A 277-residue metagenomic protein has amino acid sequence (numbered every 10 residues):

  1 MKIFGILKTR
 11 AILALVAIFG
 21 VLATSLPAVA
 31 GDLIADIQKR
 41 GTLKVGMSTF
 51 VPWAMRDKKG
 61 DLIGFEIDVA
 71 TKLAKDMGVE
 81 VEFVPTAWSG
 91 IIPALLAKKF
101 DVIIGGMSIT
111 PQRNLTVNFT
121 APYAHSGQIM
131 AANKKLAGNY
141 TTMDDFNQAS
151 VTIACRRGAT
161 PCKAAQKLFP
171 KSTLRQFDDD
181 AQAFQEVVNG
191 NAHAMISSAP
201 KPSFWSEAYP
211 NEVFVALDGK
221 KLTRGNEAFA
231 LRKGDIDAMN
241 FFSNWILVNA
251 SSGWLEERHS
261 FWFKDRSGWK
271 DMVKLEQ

Functional and structural regions predicted by a protein language model:
G31-G106, L115: Extracytoplasmic small-molecule ligand-binding "clamshell" domains of the periplasmic binding protein/Venus flytrap
M47, F65-E66, N118-A132, Q148 (+3 more regions): Short Pro/Gly-enriched coil loops immediately N-terminal to beta-strands
M55-K59, A70-V79, T142-N147, P161-D178 (+2 more regions): Ligand-binding cleft/hinge of the Venus flytrap
I67, F83-P93, R175-N189, T223-G225: Short helix-initiation/N-cap motifs at beta->coil->alpha
G90, M107-L115, A164-K167, V188 (+1 more regions): A ligand-binding cleft/hinge motif common to bilobed small-molecule-binding domains
H125-I129, A199, S203-I246, D265-Q277: Periplasmic-binding protein-like
K134-V151: Flexible hinge/capping segments at coil-to-helix
T160-L174, L217, I246-Q277: Ligand-binding clefts/hinges and TM-proximal coupling segments of bilobed small-molecule sensing domains
